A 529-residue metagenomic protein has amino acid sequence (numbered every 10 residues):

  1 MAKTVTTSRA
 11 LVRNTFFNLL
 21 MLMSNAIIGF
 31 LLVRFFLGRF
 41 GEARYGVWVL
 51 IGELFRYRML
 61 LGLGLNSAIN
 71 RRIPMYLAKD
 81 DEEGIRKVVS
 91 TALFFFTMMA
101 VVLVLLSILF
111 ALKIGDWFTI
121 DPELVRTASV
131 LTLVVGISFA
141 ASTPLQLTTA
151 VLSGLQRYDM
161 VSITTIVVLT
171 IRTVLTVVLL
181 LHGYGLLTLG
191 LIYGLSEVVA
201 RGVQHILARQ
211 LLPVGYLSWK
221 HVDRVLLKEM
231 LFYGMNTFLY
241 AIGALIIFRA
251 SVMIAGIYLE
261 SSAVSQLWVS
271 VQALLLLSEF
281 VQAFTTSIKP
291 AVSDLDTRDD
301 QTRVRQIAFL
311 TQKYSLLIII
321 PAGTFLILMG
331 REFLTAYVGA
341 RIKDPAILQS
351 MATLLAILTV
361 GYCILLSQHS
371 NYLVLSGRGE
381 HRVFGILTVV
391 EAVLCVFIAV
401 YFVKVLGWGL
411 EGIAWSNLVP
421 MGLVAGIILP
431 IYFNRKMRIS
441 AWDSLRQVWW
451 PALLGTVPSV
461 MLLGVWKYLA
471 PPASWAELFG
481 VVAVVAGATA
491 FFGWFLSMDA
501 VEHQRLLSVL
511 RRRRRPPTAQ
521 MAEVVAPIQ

Functional and structural regions predicted by a protein language model:
M1-K3, N434-S444, V460-Q529: Membrane-proximal transmembrane or re-entrant/amphipathic helices at the cytosolic face
M1-L11, Q204-F248, D299-Q306, N434-W449 (+1 more regions): Interhelical loop/hinge segments that connect adjacent transmembrane helices in multipass membrane
T7-M75, M98-I108, S138, T173 (+4 more regions): Signature of the first transmembrane helix
R13-G29, I192-Q204, A208, D223-D294 (+6 more regions): Transmembrane helical elements of multi-pass membrane transporters/channels
F35-Y57, V88, S129, L186-L191 (+4 more regions): Interfacial/gating helices of multi-pass transporter permease domains
L37-R39, R44, D159, T170-G202 (+6 more regions): Membrane-interface helix-loop junctions in multi-pass transport and translocation proteins
L63-K79, L93, T149, G154 (+4 more regions): Helix-loop junctions and terminal segments of transmembrane helices in multi-pass membrane transport/translocation
A140-T165, V177, Y184-L187, A208 (+3 more regions): Membrane-interface junctions at transmembrane-helix termini in multi-pass inner-membrane proteins
